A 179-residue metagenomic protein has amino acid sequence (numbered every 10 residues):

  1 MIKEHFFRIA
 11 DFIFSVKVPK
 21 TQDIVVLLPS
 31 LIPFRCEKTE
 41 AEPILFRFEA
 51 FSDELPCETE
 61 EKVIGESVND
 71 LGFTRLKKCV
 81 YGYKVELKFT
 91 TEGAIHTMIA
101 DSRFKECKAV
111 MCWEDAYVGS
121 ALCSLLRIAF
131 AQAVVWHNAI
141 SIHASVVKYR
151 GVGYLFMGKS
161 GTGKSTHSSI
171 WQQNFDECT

Functional and structural regions predicted by a protein language model:
M1-L155, I170-E177: A noncatalytic interaction/capping subdomain that flanks phosphate/NTP-handling catalytic cores
G158: The Walker A (P-loop) glycine that initiates the GxxxxGKT/S ATP-binding motif of P-loop NTPases
T162-G163: Conserved glycine(s) of the Walker
H167: Hydrophobic positions on the alpha1 helix immediately C-terminal to the Walker A/P-loop
